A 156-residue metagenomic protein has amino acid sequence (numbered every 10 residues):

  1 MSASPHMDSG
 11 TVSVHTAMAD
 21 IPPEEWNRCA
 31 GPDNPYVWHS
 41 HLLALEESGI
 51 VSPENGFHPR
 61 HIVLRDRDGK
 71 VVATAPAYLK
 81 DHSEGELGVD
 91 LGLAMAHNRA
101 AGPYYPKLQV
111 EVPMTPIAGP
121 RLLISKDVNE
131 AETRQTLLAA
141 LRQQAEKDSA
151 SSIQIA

Functional and structural regions predicted by a protein language model:
M1-A156: N-acyltransferase acceptor-side catalytic subdomain
